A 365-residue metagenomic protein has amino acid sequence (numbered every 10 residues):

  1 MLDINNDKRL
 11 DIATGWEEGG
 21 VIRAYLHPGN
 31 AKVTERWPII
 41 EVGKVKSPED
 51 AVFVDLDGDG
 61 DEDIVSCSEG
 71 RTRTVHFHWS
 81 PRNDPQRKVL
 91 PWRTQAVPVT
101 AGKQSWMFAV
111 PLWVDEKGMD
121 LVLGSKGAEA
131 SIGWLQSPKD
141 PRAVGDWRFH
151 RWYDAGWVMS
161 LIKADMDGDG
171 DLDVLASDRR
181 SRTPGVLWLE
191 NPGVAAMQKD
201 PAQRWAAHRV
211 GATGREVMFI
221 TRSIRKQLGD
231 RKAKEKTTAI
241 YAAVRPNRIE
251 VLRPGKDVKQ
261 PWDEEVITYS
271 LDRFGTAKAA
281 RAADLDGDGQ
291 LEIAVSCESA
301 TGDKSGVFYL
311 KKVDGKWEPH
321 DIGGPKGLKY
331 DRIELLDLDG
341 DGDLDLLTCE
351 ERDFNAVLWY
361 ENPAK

Functional and structural regions predicted by a protein language model:
M1-K365: Beta-propeller-forming repeat regions
